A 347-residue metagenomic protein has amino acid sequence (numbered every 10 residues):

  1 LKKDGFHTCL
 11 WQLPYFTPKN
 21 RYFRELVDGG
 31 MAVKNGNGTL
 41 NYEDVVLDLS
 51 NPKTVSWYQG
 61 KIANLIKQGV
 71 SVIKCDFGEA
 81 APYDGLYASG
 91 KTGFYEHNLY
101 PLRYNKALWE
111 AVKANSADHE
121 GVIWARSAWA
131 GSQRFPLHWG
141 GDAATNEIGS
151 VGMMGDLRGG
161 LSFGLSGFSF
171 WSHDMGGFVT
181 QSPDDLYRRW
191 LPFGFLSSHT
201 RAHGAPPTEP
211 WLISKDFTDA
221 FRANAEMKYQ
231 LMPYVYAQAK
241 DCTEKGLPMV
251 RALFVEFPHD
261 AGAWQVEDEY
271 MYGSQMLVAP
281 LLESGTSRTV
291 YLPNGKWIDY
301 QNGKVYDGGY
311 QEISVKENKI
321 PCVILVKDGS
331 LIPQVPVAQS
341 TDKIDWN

Functional and structural regions predicted by a protein language model:
L1-P321, L325-K327: Catalytic-domain carbohydrate-binding cleft regions of carbohydrate-active enzymes
K319-N347: Accessory, solvent-exposed terminal regions and/or long lumenal/extracellular loops of proteins
